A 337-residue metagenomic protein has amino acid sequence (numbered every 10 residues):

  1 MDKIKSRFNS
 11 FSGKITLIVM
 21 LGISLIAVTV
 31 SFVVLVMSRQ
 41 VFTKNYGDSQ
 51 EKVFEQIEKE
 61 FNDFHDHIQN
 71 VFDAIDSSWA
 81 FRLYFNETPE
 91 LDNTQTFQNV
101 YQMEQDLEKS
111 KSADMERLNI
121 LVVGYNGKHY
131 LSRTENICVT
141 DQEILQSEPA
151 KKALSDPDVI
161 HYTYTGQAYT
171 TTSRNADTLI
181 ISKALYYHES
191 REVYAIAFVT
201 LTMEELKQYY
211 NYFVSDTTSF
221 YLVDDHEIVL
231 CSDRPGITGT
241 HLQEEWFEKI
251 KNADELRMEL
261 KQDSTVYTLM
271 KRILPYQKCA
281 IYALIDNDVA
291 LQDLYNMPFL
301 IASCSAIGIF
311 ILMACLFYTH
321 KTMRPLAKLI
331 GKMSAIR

Functional and structural regions predicted by a protein language model:
M1-D48: Extreme N-terminal signal-anchor transmembrane helix of membrane signaling/transducer proteins, especially in bacteria
V36-Q69, T94-Q98: Juxtamembrane membrane-water interface segments immediately C-terminal to a transmembrane helix
E51, D66-Q102, V122-N136: Extracellular/periplasmic ligand-binding regions of membrane signal-transduction receptors
Q102-K111, I196-I237: Solvent-exposed, extracytoplasmic
S112-L201: Extracytoplasmic/periplasmic ligand-binding sensor regions of membrane-associated signaling proteins
K151-Y186, T218-S219, L242-Y276, A283: Membrane-proximal, non-catalytic sensory/regulatory domains of signal-transducing membrane proteins
I180-Y187, V193-M203, Q262-M297, C304: Short, hydrophobic beta-strand elements of compact beta-sandwich sensory domains
A280-I336: Cytoplasm-proximal transmembrane signaling helix
